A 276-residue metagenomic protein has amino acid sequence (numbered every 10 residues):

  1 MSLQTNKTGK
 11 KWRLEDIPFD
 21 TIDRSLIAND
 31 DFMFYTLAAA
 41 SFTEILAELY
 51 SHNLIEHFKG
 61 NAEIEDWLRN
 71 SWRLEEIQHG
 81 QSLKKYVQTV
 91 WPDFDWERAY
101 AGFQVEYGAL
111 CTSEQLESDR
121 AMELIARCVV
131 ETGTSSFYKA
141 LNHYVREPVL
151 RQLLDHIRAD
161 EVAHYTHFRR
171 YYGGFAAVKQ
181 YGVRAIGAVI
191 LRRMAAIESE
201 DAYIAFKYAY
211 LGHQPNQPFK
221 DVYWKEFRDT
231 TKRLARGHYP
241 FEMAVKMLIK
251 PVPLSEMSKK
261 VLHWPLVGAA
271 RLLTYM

Functional and structural regions predicted by a protein language model:
M1-M276: Non-heme di-metal
